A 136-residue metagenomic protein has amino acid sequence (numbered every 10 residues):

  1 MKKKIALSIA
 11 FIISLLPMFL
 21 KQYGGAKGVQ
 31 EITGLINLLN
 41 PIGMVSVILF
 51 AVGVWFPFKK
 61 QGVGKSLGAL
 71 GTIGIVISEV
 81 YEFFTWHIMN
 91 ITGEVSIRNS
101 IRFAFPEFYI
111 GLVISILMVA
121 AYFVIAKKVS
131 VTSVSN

Functional and structural regions predicted by a protein language model:
M1, V129-N136: Low-complexity, intrinsically disordered extramembrane tails and loops of integral membrane proteins
M1-I32, P41-M44: N-terminal signal-anchor transmembrane alpha-helix
K3-A10, E94-V129: Alpha-helical membrane-associated segments of multi-pass integral membrane proteins
L16-F19, G74-F84, V119-Y122: Hydrophobic alpha-helical transmembrane segments and adjacent interfacial helices in integral membrane proteins
L20-Q30, F56-K59, F84-T92, V124-T132: Juxtamembrane transmembrane-helix termini
G24-L39, V80-I110: Interfacial non-cytosolic loop connecting adjacent transmembrane helices
N40-W55, L112-L117: Hydrophobic alpha-helical transmembrane segments
G53-F83: Loop-to-transmembrane helix junctions at the membrane interface
